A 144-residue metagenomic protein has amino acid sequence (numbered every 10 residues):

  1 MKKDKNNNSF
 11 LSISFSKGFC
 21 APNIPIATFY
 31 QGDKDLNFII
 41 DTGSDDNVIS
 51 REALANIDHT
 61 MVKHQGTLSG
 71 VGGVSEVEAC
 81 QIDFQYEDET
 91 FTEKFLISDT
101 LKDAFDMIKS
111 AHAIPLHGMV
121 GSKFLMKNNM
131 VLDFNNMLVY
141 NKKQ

Functional and structural regions predicted by a protein language model:
M1-Q144: Pepsin/retropepsin-fold aspartyl endopeptidases
